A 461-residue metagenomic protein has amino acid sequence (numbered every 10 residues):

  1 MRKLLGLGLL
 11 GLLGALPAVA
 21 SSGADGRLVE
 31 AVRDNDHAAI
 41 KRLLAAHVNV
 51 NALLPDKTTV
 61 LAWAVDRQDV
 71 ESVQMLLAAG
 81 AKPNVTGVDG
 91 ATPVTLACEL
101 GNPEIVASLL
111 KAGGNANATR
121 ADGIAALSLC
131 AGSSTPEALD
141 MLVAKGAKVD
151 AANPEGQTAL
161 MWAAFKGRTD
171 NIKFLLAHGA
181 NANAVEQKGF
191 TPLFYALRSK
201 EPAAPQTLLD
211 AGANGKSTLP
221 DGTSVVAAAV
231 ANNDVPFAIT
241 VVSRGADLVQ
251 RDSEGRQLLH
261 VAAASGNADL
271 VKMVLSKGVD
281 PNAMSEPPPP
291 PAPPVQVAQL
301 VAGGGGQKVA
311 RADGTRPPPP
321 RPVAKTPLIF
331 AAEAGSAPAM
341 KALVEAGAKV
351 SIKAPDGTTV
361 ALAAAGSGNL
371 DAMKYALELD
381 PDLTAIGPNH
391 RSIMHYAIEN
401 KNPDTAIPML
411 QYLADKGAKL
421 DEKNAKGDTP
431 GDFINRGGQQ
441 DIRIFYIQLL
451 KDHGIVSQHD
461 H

Functional and structural regions predicted by a protein language model:
L7-A15: Bacterial N-terminal signal peptides
V19-E30, K145, A211, D221 (+11 more regions): Ankyrin-repeat-protein effector appendages
E30-N35, W63-D69, L96-N102, L129-T135 (+12 more regions): Ankyrin repeat A-helix N-terminal signature
D36-L44, D69-L77, N102-L110, T135-V143 (+9 more regions): Ankyrin repeat structural motif
G132, A138-L139, K145-K148, A152-N171 (+5 more regions): Solenoidal tandem-repeat scaffolds enriched in leucines and small polar residues
